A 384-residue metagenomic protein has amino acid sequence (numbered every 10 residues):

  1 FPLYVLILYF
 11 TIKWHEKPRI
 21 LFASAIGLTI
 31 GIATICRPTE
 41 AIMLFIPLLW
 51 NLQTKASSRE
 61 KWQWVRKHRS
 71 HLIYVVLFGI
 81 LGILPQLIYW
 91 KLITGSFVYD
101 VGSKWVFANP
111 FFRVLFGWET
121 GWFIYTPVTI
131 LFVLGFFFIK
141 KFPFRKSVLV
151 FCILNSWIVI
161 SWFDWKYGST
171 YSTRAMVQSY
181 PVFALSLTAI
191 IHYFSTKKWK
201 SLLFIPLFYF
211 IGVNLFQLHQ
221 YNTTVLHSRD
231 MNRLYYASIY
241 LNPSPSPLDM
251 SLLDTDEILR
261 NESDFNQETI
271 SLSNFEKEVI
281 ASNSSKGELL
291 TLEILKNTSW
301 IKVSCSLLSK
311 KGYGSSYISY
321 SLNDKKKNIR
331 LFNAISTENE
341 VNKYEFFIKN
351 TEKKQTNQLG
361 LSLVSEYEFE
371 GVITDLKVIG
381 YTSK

Functional and structural regions predicted by a protein language model:
F1-V5, A33-C36, I42, I124-Y125 (+2 more regions): Hydrophobic/aromatic-rich transmembrane helices and adjacent perimembrane loops
V5-F22, K140: Membrane-interface transmembrane helices that cradle and orient dolichyl/undecaprenyl
Y9-F10, F22-R37, L44-L48, I80-L81: Membrane-interface alpha helices of multi-pass inner-membrane proteins
T11, T170, L203-E276: Membrane-embedded, lumen/periplasm-facing catalytic core of multi-pass transferases that use lipid-linked donors
P18-I20, K55-I73, L134-I153, K197-S201: Membrane-interface helix-loop-helix junctions at transmembrane boundaries of multi-pass membrane enzymes, predominantly
A25-I30, S147-L154, L202-I211: Central hydrophobic cores of alpha-helical transmembrane segments in multi-pass integral membrane proteins
E40, I46, W50-T54, K67-G135 (+3 more regions): Membrane-lumen/periplasm interface segments of specific transmembrane helices in polyprenyl phosphate-linked
D256-K384: Extracellular and organelle-lumenal recognition/adhesion modules and their flexible linkers in secreted
